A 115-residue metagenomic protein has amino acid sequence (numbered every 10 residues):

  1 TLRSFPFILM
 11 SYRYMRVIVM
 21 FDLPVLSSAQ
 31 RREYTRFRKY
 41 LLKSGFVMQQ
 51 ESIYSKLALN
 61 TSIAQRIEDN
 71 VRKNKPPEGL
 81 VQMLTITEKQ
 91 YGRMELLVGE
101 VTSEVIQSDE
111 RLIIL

Functional and structural regions predicted by a protein language model:
F5-F7, S11-I18, L23-L115: Basic nucleic-acid-binding interfaces
